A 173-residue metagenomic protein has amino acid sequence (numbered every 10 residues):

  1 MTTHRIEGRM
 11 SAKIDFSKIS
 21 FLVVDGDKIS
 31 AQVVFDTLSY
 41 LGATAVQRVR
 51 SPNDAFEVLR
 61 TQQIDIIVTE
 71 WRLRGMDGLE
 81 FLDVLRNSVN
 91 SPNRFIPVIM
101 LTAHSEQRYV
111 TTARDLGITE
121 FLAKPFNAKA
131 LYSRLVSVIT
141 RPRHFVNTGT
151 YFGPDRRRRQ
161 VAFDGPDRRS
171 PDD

Functional and structural regions predicted by a protein language model:
G8, A12, T140-D173: CheY-like receiver
K28-P52: Two-component/phosphorelay signaling modules centered on CheY-like receiver
F35, R48-I66, E70: Acidic, metal-coordinating helix/loop segments flanking the phosphotransfer/catalytic sites of two-component signaling
F35-D36, E80, S105-E120, V146 (+1 more regions): Alpha4 helix (beta4-alpha4-beta5 surface) of REC/receiver domains from two-component response regulators
E70-R72, T102: Active-site residues of response regulator receiver
L73-M76, E106: The feature encodes the CheY-like receiver
D77-N93: Short amphipathic alpha-helix used as the core "switch/output" element in two-component signaling
F126-I139, R143, N147: C-terminal output helix
